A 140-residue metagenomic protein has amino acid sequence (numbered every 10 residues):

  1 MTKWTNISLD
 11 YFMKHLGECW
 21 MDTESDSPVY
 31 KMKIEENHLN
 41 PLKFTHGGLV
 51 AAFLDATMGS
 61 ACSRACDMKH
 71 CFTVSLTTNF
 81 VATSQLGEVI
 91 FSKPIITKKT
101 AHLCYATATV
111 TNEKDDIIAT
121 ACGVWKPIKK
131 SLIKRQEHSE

Functional and structural regions predicted by a protein language model:
M1-E140: Terminal targeting signals and extreme-terminal segments of soluble enzymes
